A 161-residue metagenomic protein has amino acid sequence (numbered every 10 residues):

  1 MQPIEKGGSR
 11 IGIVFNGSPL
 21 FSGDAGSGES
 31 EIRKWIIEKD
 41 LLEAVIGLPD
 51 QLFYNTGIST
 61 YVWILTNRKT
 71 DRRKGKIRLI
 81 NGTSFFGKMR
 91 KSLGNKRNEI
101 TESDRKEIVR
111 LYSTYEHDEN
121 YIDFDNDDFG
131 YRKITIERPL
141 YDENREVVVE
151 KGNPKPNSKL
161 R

Functional and structural regions predicted by a protein language model:
M1-R161: A conserved structural/catalytic subdomain of Rossmann-like adenosyl-cofactor enzymes
